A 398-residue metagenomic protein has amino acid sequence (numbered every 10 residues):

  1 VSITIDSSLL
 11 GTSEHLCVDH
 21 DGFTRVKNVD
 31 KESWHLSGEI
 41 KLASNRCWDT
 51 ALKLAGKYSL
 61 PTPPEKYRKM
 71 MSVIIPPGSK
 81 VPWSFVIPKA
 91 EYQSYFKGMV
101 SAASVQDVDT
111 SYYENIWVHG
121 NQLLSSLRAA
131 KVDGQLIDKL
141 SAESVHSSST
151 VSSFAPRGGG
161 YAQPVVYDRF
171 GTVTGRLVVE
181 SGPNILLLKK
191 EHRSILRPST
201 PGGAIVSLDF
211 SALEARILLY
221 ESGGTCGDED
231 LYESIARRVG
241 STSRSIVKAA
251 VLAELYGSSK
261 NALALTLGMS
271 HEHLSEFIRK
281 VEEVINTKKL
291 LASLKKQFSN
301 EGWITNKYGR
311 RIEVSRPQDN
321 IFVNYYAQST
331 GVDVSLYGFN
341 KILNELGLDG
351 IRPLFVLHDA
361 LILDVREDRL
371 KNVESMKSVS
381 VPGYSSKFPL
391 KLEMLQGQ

Functional and structural regions predicted by a protein language model:
V1-Q398: Conserved catalytic core of nucleotide polymerization and phosphodiester-bond processing enzymes
